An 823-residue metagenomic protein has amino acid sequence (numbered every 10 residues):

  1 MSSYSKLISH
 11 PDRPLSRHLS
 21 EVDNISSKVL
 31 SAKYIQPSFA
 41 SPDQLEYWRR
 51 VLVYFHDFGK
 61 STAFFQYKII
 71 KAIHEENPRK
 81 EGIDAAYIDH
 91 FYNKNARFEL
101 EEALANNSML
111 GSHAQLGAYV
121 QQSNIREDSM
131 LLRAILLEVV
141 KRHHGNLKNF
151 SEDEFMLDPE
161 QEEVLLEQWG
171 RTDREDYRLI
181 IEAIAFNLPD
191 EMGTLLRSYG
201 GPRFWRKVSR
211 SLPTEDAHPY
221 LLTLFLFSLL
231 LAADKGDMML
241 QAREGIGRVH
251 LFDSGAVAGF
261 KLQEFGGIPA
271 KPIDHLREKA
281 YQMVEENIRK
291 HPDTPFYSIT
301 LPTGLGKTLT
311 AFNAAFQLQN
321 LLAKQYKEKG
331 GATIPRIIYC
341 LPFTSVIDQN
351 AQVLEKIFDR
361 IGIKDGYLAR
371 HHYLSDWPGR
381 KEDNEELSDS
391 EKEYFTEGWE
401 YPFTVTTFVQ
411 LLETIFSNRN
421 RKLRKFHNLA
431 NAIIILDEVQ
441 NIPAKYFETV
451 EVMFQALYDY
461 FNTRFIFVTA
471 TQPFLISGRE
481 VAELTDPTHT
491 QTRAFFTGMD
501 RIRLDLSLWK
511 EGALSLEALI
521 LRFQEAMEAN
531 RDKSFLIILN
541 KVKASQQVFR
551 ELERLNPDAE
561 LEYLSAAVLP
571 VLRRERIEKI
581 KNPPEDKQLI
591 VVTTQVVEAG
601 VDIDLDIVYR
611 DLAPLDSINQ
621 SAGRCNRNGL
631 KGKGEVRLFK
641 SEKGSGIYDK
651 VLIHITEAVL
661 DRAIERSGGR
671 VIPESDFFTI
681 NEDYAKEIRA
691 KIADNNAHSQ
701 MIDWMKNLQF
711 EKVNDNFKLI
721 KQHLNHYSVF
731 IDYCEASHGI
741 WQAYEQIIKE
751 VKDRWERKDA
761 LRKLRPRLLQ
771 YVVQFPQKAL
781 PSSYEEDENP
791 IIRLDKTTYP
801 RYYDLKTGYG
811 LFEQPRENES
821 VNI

Functional and structural regions predicted by a protein language model:
S3-G259: Accessory nucleic-acid engagement/destabilization modules that flank
R126-E127, L132, Y458, E517-D532 (+7 more regions): C-terminal helicase lobe and adjacent C-terminal extensions/tails of nucleic-acid helicase motors
P292-A315: Walker A/P-loop
T333-F358, H372-S375, V542: Conserved Walker A/P-loop ATP-binding site and its immediately adjacent core in helicase/helicase-like ATPase domains
R360-F416: Inter-Walker segment of RecA-like/P-loop motor cores
A369-K381, N540-K543, L561-I577, V592-E598: Conserved helicase motor
K422-I433, Q440-F495: Post-DEXD/H (motif II) to motif III coupling segment of the RecA-like Helicase ATP-binding lobe
A470-A526: Interdomain hinge/linker at the junction between the two RecA-like core domains of SF2 helicases
